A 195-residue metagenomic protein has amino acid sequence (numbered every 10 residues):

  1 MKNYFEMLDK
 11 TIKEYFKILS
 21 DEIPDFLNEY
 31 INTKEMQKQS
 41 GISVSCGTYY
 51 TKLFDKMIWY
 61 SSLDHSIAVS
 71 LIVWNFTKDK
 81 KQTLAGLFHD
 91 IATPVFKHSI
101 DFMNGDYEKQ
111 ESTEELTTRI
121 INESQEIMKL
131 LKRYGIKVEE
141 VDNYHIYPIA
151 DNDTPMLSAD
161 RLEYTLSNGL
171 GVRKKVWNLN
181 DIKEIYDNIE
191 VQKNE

Functional and structural regions predicted by a protein language model:
M1-L53, M57-I67, I72-D79, T83 (+1 more regions): Sequence-structural signature of the catalytic-core scaffold of metal-dependent phosphohydrolases that act on
